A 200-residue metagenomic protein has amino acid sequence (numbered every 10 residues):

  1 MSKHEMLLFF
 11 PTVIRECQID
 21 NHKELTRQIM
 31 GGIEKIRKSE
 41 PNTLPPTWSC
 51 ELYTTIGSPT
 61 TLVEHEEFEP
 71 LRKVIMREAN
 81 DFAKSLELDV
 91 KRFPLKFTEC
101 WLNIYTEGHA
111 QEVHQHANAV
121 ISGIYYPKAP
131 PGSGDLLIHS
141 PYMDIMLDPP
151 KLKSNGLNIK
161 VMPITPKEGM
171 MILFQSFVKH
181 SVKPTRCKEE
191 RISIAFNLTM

Functional and structural regions predicted by a protein language model:
M1-D89: Non-heme Fe(II)/2-oxoglutarate
E5, E112, K183-C187: Short proline/glycine-enriched turn/loop segments at secondary-structure junctions
R15, T98-C100, I121-G123, I192-F196: Hydrophobic residues positioned within well-ordered beta-strands of beta-sheet architectures
E16, R27-G31, K35-T43, E66 (+4 more regions): UBC/E2-like fold recognition across ubiquitin and ubiquitin-like conjugation systems, capturing catalytically active
Q18-D20, Y105, Y126-K128, N197-T199: Solvent-exposed residues in well-ordered beta-strands and their adjoining turns, especially edge/terminal strands
T60, E64-T98, T106-V120, P127-P131: Active-site region of the double-stranded beta-helix
E99-L173: Catalytic core of non-heme Fe(II) oxygenases with the double-stranded beta-helix
K153-M200: Catalytic core of Fe(II)/2-oxoglutarate
